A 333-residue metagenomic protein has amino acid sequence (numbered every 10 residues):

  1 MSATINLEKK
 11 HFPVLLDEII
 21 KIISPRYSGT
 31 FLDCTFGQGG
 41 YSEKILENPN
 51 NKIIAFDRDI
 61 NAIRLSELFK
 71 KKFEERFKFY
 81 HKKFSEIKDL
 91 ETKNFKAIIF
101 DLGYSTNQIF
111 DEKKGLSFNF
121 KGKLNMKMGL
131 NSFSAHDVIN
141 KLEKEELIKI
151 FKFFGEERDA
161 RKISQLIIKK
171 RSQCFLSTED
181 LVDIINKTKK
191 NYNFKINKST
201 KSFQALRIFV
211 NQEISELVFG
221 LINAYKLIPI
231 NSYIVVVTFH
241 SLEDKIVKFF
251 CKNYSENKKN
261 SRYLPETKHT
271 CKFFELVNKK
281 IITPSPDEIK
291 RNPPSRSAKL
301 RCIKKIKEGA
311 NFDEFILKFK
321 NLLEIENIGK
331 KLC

Functional and structural regions predicted by a protein language model:
M1-C333: S-adenosyl-L-methionine-dependent methyltransferase catalytic core, i.e., the SAM/SAH-binding region
